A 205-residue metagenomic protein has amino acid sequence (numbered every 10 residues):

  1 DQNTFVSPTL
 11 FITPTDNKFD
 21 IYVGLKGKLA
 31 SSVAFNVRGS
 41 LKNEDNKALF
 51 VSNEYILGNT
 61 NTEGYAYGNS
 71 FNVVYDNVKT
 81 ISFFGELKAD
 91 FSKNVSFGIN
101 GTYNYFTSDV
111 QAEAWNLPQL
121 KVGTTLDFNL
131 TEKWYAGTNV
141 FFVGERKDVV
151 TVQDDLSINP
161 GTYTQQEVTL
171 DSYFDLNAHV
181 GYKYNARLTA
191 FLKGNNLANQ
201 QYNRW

Functional and structural regions predicted by a protein language model:
D1, A89-Y105: Surface-exposed extracellular loop regions of Gram-negative outer-membrane beta-barrel proteins
Q2-P14, N43-V78, T102-G123, V143-K183 (+1 more regions): Outer-membrane beta-barrel domain signature, especially the mid-to-C-terminal portions of large Gram-negative OMP
T13-A30, A34-G39, D76, K88-D90: Outer-membrane beta-barrel transmembrane strands
K18-D20, S32-A34, K121, K133 (+2 more regions): Active-site lining segments that contact anionic ligands and/or coordinate catalytic metals
V23, V37-N43, I99-Y103, T138-F142 (+1 more regions): Transmembrane beta-barrel strands of outer-membrane/channel proteins
V23-L29, G85-A89, T124-F128, T138 (+2 more regions): Residues on the lipid-exposed face of transmembrane beta-strands in outer-membrane beta-barrel proteins
S31-F35, K93-I99, E132-G137, Y182 (+1 more regions): Repeated loop/turn-to-beta-strand initiation elements of outer-membrane beta-barrel proteins
